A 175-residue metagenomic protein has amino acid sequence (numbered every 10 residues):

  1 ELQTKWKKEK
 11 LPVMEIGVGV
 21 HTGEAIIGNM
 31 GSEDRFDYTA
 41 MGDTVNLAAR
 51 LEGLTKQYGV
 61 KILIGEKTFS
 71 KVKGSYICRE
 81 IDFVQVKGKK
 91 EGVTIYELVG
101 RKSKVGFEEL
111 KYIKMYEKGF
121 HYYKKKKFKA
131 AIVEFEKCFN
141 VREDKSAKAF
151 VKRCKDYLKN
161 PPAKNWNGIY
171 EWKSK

Functional and structural regions predicted by a protein language model:
L2-V45, S70-K73, K89-E97: Catalytic core of nucleotidyl cyclases, primarily class III adenylyl/guanylyl cyclases
A25-I27, T55-K125, E136-K137, V141-S146 (+2 more regions): Cytosolic regulatory/linker segments at or just downstream of nucleotide-handling modules in signal-transduction
R35-G42, N46, K104-E109, Y122: Short, contiguous acidic/charged loop-to-helix segments that flank catalytic cores in large enzymes
F36, V86, W166: Short clusters of hydrophobic/aromatic residues that line enzyme substrate/ligand-binding pockets
F128: ATP phosphate-binding glycine-rich loop
A163-K175: Intrinsically disordered, low-complexity, charge-biased linker/tail regions
